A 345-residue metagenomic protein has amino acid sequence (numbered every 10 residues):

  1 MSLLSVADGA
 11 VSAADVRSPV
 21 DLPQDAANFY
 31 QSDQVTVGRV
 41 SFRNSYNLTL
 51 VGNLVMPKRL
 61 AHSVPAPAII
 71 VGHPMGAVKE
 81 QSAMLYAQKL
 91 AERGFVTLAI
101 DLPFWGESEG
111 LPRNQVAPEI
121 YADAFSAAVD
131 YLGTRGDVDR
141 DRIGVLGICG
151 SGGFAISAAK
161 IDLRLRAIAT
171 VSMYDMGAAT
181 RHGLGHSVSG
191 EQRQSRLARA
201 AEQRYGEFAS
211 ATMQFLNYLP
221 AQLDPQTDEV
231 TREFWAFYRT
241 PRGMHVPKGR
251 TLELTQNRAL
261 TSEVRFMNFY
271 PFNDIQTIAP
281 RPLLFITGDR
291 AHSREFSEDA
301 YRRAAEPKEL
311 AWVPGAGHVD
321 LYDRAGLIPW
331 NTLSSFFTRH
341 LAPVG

Functional and structural regions predicted by a protein language model:
V16-V64, Y322: N-terminal cap/lid segment of alpha/beta-hydrolase-fold proteins
G76-Q88, L102: The serine-hydrolase catalytic nucleophile loop
K89-E109: Conserved alpha/beta-hydrolase
Q115-G136: Alpha/beta-hydrolase active-site loop
G136-C149: Alpha/beta-hydrolase fold nucleophile elbow
I156-T240: Alpha/beta-hydrolase-fold enzymes
I278-A279, L284-T287: Short beta-strand/loop motif that positions the catalytic acidic residue of the alpha/beta-hydrolase fold
A316-L327: Catalytic histidine-centered segment of alpha/beta-hydrolase-like enzymes
